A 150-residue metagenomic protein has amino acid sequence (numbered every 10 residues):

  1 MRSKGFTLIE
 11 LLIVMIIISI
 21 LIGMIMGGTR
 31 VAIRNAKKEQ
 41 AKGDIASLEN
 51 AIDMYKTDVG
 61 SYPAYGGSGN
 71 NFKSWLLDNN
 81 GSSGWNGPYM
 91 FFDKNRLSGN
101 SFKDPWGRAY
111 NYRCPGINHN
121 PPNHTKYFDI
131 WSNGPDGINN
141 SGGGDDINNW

Functional and structural regions predicted by a protein language model:
R2-A32, K37: N-terminal single-pass transmembrane signal-anchor helix
S3, L97, T125: Short coil/loop residues immediately preceding or within conserved phosphate-binding loops of NTP-utilizing enzyme
N35, S68, N148: Flexible gly/pro/ser-rich segments immediately N-terminal to CXXCH heme-c attachment motifs in exported/periplasmic
K38-E39, A46, N50-D53, T57 (+1 more regions): Short, surface-exposed interaction loops/tails
E39-K42, G84: Soluble non-cytosolic domains of exported or imported proteins
D53, T57-G116: Extracellular/periplasmic head regions of type IV pilus-like filament subunits
